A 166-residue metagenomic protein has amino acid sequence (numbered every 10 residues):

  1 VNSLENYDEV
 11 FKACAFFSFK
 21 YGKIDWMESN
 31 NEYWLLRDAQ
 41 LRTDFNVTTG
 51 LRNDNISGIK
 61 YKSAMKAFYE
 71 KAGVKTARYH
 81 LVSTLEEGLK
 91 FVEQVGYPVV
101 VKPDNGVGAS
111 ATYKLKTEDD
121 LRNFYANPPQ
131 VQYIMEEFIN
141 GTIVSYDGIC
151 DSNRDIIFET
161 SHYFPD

Functional and structural regions predicted by a protein language model:
V1-D54, K71, E86: ATP-binding N-terminal substructure of ATP-dependent carboxylate-amine bond-forming enzymes
V1-N6, Y79-T84, Y113-K116: Short acidic-hydrophobic, aromatic-tinged amphipathic segments that line or gate anion-handling sites
A13-F17, F91, F124: CheY-like receiver
F17-I24, E93-V95, P128-Q130: Glycine-rich phosphate-binding loop signature in dinucleotide/nucleotide-binding domains
W34-D38, G88, L121, I143-V144: Short, well-ordered alpha-helical microsegments
R42-A111: A conserved helix-loop-beta module that forms one wall/lid of the active-site cleft in ATP-utilizing catalytic domains
T84-G88, N105-G108, E118-D120, I139-G141 (+2 more regions): Short acidic/polar capping segments at secondary-structure boundaries
P128-Q132, F138-D166: Phosphate-binding core of ATP-grasp and ATP-grasp-like enzymes
